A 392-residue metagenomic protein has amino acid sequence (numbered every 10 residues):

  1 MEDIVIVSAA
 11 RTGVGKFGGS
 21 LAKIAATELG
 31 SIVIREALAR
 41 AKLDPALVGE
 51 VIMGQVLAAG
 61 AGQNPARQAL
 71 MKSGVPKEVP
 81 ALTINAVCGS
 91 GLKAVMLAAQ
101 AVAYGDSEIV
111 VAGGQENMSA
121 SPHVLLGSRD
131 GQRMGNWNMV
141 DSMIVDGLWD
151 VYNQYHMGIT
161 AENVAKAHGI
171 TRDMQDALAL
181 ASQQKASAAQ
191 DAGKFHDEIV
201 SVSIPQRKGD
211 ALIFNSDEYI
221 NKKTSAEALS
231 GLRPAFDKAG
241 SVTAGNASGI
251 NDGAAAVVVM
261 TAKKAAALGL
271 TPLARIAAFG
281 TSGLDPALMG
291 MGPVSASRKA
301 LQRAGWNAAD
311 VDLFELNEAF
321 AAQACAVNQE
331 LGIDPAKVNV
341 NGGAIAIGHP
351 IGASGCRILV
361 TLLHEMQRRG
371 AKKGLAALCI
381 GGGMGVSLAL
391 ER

Functional and structural regions predicted by a protein language model:
M1-A26, S225-M291, S295, V360-T361 (+2 more regions): Condensing-enzyme catalytic core mediating Claisen C-C bond formation in acyl metabolism
M1-A61, P65-S73, K77-P80, T160-R172 (+5 more regions): Conserved active-site "lid/cap" helical segment
I6, A46-G54, P80-N85, V110-Q115 (+6 more regions): Beta-strand segments within the central parallel beta-sheet cores of soluble alpha/beta enzyme folds
R11-T12, A22-I32, R40, M174-A267 (+2 more regions): N-terminal extracellular/periplasmic Venus flytrap/periplasmic-binding protein-like
Q55-I109, Y152-H156, K223-G249, E330-R357 (+2 more regions): Conserved catalytic cysteine-centered active-site region of acyl-thioester-dependent Claisen-condensing enzymes
A86-E116, I159, A165-K194, A256-K263 (+3 more regions): Active-site-proximal alpha-helical scaffold in enzymes
I109-N163: Flexible glycine-/small-residue-enriched beta->alpha junction loops that bind anionic phosphate/pyrophosphate groups
I159-E162, F195-E198, Q206, A277-A346: Active-site pocket-lining segment
